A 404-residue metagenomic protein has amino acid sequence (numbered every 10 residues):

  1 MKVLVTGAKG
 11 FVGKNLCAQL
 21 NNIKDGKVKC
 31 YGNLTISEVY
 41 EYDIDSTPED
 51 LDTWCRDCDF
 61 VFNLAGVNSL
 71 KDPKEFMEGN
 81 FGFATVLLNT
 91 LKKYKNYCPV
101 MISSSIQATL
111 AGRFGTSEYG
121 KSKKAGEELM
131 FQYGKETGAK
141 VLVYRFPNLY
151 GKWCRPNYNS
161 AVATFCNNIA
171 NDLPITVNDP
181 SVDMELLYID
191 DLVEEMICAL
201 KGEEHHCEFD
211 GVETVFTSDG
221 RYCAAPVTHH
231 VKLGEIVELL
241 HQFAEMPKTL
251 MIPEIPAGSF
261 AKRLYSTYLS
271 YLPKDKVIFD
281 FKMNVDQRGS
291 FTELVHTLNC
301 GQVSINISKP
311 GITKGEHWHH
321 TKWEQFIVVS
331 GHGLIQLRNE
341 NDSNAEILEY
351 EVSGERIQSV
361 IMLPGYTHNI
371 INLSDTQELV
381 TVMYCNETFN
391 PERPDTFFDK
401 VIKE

Functional and structural regions predicted by a protein language model:
M1-G26: N-terminal Rossmann NAD(P)H-binding glycine-rich loop of SDR-like oxidoreductase domains
D45-G82, T90-K93, Q107-F114: NAD(P)H-binding glycine-rich loop region in Rossmannoid oxidoreductase-like domains and their noncatalytic homologs
T85-E127, G134-T137, V141-Y144: Conserved Rossmann-fold NAD(P)-dependent oxidoreductase catalytic core, especially the SDR/UDP-sugar
E128-W153, L173-V182: Conserved beta-loop-beta element that borders a ligand/cofactor-binding pocket
P147, T164-L187, C207, V215-P226: A conserved pocket-lining segment of Rossmann-fold NAD(P)-dependent short-chain dehydrogenase/reductase
P156-T164, S181-G202, H206-E208, K232-G234 (+1 more regions): Substrate-positioning beta->alpha
C198, G202-K282: Mid/C-terminal beta-alpha module of Rossmann-like enzyme folds, strongest in SDR-family dehydrogenases/epimerases
E340-Y366: Short acidic-glycine-tyrosine-enriched beta hairpin
